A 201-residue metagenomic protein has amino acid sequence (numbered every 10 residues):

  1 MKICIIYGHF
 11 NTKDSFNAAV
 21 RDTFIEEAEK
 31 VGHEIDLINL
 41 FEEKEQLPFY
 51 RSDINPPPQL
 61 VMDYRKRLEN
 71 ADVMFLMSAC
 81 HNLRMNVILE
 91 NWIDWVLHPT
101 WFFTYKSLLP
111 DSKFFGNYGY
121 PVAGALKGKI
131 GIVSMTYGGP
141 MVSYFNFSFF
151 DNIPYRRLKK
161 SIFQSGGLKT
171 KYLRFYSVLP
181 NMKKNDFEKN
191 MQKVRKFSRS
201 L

Functional and structural regions predicted by a protein language model:
M1-I3, H33-I35, I130-V133, G167-K171: Short coil-to-beta-strand
M1-Y105, N181-N185, K189-L201: N-terminal beta1-alpha1-beta2 submodule of the flavodoxin-like/Rossmannoid cofactor-binding fold
I25, S143-L201: Glycine-rich phosphate/pyrophosphate-binding loop and the adjoining helix
I25-G32, L126-I130, S165: A short, structured loop/turn motif at beta-sheet edges
L40, T136, F175: Active-site donor-binding loop signature of nucleotide-sugar glycosyltransferases
A79, G139, V178: Flexible loop residues that form catalytic and substrate-binding hotspots at small-molecule/glycan-binding clefts
K106-I162: Short, glycine-/small-residue-rich phosphate/pyrophosphate-handling segment
